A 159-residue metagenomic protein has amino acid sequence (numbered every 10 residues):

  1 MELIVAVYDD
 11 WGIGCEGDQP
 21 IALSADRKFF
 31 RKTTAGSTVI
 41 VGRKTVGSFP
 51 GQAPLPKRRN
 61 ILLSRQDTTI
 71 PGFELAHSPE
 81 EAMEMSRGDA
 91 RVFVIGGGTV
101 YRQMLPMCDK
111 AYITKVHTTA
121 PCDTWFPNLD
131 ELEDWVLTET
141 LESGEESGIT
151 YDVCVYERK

Functional and structural regions predicted by a protein language model:
M1-K159: Enzymes that bind and transform nitrogen-containing heteroaromatic metabolites
